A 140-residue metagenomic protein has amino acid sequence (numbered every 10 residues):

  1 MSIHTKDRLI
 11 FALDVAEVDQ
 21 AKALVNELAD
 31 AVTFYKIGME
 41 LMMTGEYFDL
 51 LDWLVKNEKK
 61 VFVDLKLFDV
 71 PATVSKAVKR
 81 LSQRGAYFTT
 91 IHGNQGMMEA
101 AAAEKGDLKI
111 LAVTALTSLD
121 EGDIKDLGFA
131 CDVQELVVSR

Functional and structural regions predicted by a protein language model:
M1-E27, A31: N-terminal glycine-rich anion-binding loop in soluble enzyme alpha/beta folds
I3-L9, D69, T73-R140: Conserved anion-binding
A21, Y47, M97-E99: Short, well-ordered alpha-helical microsegments
E27-K36, R84: Catalytic domains of carbohydrate-active enzymes, especially glycoside hydrolases
E27-L28, W53-L54, L81: Generic structural signal for hydrophobic
K36-E46: Glycine-rich, proline-tolerant flexible connector loops at the mouths of alpha/beta enzymes
F48-V63, A103-V113: Alpha-helix-loop-beta-strand connector modules within alpha/beta enzyme cores
